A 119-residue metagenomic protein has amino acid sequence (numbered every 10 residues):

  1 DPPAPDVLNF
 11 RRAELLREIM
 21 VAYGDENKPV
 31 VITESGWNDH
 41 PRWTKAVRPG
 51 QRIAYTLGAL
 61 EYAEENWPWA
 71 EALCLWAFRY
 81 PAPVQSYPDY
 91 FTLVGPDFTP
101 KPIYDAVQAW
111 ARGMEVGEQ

Functional and structural regions predicted by a protein language model:
D1-E14, D25-H40, T44, W76: Aromatic- and acid-rich polysaccharide-binding/catalytic face of secreted or lumenal carbohydrate-active enzymes
R11-V21, L57-E61: Short, well-ordered amphipathic alpha-helices
A22-E26, N66-W69: Short helix-capping segments at alpha-helix termini
R42-G58, Y62-Q119: Aromatic-rich peripheral "rim/lid" segments of glycoside hydrolase catalytic domains that contact and position glycan
